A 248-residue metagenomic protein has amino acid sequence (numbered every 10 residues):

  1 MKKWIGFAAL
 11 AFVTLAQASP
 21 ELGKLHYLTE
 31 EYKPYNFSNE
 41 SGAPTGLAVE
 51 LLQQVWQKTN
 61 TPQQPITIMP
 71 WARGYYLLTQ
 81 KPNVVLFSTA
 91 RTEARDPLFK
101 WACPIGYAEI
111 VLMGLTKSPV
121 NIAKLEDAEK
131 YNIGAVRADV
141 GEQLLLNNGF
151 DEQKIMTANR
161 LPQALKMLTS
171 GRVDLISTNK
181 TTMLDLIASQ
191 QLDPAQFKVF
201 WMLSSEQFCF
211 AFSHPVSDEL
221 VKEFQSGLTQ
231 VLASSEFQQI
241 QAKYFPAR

Functional and structural regions predicted by a protein language model:
V13-A18: N-terminal signal peptide c-region/cleavage motif recognized by signal peptidases
S19-P97: Extracytoplasmic small-molecule ligand-binding "clamshell" domains of the periplasmic binding protein/Venus flytrap
T29-E31, A108-V111, S189-Q225, A247-R248: Periplasmic-binding protein-like
G46-T59, D139, F210-I240: Extended ligand-binding regions for polar small-molecule ligands
P62-P65, V140-M156, A195-Q196, L228-R248: Ligand-binding clefts/hinges and TM-proximal coupling segments of bilobed small-molecule sensing domains
T67-I68, A72-V84, K100, D127 (+2 more regions): Short helices/loops that flank or line small-molecule/ion binding pockets
Y76, S88-L98, D174-A195, F200-S204: A ligand-binding cleft/hinge motif common to bilobed small-molecule-binding domains
G114-I133: Flexible hinge/capping segments at coil-to-helix
